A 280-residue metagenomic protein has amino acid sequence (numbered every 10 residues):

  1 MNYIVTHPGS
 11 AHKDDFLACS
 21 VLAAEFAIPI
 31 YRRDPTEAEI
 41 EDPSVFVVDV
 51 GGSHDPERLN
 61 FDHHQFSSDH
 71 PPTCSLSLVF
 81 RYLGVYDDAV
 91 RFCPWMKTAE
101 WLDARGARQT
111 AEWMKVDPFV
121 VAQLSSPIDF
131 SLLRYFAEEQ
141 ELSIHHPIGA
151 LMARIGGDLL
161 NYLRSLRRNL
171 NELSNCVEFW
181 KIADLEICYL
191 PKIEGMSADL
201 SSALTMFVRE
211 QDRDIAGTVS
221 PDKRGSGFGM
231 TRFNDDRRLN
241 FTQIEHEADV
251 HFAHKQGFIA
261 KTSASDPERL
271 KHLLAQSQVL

Functional and structural regions predicted by a protein language model:
M1-I4, Q243-E245: Short, hydrophobic/aliphatic alpha-helical segments
M1-Y3, D42-F46, D55-R58, D184-L185: Short coil/turn segments at beta-strand junctions that form active-site/ligand-binding loops
N2, E25-P29, G84-V90: Short helix-capping/linker segments at secondary-structure and domain boundaries
V5-V45, G52: N-terminal ordered "arm"
G9, K13-S20, E41-S44, S68-T73 (+1 more regions): C-terminal accessory domains and tails appended to enzymatic cores
R33-P35, H63, S220: Conserved beta-strand termini and adjacent loop/short-helix elements that scaffold enzyme active sites in alpha/beta
V45-F130: A basic- and aromatic-enriched beta-loop-alpha substructure that forms the phosphate/nucleotide- and DNA/RNA-contacting
